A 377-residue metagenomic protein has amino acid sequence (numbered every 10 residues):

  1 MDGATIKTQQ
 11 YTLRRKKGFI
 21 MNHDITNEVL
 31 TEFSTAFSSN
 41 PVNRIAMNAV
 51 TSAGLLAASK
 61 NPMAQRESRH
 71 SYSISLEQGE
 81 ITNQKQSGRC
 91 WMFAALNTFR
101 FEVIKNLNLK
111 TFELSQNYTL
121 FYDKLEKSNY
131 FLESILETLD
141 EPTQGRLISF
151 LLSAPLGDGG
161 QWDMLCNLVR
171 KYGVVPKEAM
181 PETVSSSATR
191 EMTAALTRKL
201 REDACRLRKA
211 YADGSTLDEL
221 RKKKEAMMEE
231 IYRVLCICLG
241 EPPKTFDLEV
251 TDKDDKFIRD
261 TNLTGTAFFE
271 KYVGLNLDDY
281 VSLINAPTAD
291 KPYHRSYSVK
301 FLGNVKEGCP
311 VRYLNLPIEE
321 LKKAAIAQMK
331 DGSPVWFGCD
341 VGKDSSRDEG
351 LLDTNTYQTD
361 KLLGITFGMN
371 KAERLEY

Functional and structural regions predicted by a protein language model:
D2-I20: Short, Lys/Arg-enriched N-terminal segments with co-localized hydrophobic residues within the first ~10-30 amino acids
N22-G79: N-terminal regions that are enriched for targeting/export leaders and immediately downstream pro/stem segments
A57-R146, L151-G159, C166: Long, well-ordered hydrophobic secondary-structure segments characteristic of membrane-embedded and membrane-proximal
Q86, L151-P155, T189-T193, R198-D203 (+2 more regions): Active-site-adjacent substructure of cysteine-protease-like catalytic cores
F93, F101-N106, L168-V175, C238 (+1 more regions): Structured segments of extracytoplasmic/periplasmic soluble domains in secreted or envelope-associated proteins
T119-L239: Internal, well-ordered alpha/beta segment that forms a basic, Gly-enriched binding/recognition surface
T193-G303: Aromatic-residue-lined binding/catalytic grooves and analogous aromatic/hydrophobic interfacial grooves in multimeric
E307-V311: N-terminal amphipathic/basic membrane-interacting segments and domains, especially the gasdermin N-terminal
